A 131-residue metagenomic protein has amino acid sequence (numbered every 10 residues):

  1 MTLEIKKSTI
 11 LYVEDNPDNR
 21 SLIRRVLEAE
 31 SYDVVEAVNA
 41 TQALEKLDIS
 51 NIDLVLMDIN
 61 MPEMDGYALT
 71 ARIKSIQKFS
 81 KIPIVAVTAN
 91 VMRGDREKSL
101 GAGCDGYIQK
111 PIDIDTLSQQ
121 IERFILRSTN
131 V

Functional and structural regions predicted by a protein language model:
M1-L11, D115-V131: Non-catalytic signal-transmission and effector/linker regions of two-component phosphorelay proteins
E14: Conserved acidic carboxylate
P17-V35, I49: Two-component/phosphorelay signaling modules centered on CheY-like receiver
E36-L54: Acidic, metal-coordinating helix/loop segments flanking the phosphotransfer/catalytic sites of two-component signaling
D58, T88: Active-site residues of response regulator receiver
M61-M64: Receiver (REC) domain active-site loop signature in two-component systems and cognate sites in sensor histidine kinases
K110: A Lys-centered signature of the CheY-like receiver
